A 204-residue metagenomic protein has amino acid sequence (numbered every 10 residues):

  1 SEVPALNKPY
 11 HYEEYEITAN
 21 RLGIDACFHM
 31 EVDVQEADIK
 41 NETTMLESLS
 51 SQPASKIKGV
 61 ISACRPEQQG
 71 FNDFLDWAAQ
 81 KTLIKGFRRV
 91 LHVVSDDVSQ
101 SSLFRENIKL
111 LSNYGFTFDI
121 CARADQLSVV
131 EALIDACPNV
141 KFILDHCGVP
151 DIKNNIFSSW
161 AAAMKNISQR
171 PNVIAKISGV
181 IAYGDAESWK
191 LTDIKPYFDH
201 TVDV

Functional and structural regions predicted by a protein language model:
S1-V204: Helix-coil boundary/capping segments in enzymes
